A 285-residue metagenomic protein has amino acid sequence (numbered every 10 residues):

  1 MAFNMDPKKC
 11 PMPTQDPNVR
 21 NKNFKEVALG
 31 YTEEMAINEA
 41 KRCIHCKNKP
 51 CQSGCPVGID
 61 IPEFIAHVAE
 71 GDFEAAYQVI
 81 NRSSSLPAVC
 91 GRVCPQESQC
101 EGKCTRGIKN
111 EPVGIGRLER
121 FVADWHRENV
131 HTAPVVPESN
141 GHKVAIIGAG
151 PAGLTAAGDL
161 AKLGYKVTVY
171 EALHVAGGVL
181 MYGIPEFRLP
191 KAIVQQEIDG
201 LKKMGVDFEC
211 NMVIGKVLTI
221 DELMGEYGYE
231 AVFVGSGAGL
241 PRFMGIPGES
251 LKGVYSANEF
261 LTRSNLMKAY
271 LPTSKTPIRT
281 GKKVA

Functional and structural regions predicted by a protein language model:
M1-E34, E39, E119-A285: Residues forming the flavin
Q15, Q52, Q78, Q96-Q99 (+2 more regions): Residue-identity detector for glutamine
G30-P50, F73-Q99: Immediate flanking context of iron-sulfur cluster ligation sites
H45-E70, V89-V122, T168, G205-F208 (+1 more regions): Iron-sulfur cluster-binding cysteine motifs and their immediate structural context in ferredoxin-like electron-transfer
I59, G71-D72, I214-L218: Short beta->alpha linker loops
A66-S85, V113-V135, S139: Short microdomains enriched in Cys/His and/or Lys/Arg
